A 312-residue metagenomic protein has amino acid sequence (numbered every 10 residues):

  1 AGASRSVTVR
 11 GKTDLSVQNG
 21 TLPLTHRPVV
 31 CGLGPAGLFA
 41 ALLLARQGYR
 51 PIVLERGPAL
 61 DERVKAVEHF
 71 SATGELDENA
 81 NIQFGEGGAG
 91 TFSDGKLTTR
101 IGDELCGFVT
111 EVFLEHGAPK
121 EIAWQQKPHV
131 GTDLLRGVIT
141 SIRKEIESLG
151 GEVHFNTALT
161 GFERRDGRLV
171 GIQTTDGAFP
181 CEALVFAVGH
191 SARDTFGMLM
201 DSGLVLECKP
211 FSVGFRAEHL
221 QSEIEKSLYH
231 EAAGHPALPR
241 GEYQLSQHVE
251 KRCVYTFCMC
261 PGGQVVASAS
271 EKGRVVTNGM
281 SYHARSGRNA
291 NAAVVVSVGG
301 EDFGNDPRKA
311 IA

Functional and structural regions predicted by a protein language model:
A1-A312: Residues forming the flavin
